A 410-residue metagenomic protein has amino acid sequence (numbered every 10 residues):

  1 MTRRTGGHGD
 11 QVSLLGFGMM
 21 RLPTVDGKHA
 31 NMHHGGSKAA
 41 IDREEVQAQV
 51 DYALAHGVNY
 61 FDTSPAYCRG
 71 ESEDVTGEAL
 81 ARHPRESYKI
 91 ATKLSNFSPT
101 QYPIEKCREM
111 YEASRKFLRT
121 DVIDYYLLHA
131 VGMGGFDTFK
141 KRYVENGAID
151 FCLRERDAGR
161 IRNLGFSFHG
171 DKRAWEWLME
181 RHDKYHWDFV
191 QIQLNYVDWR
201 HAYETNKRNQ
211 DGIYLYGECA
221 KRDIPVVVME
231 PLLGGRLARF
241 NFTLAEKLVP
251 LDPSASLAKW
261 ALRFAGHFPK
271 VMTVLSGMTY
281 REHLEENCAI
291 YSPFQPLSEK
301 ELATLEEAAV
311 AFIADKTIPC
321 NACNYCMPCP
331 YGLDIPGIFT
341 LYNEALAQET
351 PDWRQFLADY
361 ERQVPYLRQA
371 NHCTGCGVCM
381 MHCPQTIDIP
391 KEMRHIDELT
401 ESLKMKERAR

Functional and structural regions predicted by a protein language model:
M1-Y88, D121, F151, D157: N-terminal binding-site loop/beta-alpha segment at the start of enzyme catalytic domains that lines or forms
R3, V131-L333, G337-T340, A347 (+2 more regions): Beta/alpha (TIM)-barrel catalytic core signal, keyed to glycine-rich beta->alpha loops juxtaposed to Asp/Glu that bind
T5, L15-F17, A53, F61 (+12 more regions): Conserved, mostly hydrophobic/aromatic
R21-E44, K93-K106, D137-K140, G170 (+1 more regions): Active-site mouth loops of central-metabolism enzymes
K38-A53, Y102-R119, G170-R181, L257-F264: Short, acidic/polar
R115-F139: Active-site groove signature of glycoside hydrolases
C320-C329, C373-C379, C383: Short cysteine clusters
E349-C376, S402-R410: Short Fe-S-cluster ligation motifs
